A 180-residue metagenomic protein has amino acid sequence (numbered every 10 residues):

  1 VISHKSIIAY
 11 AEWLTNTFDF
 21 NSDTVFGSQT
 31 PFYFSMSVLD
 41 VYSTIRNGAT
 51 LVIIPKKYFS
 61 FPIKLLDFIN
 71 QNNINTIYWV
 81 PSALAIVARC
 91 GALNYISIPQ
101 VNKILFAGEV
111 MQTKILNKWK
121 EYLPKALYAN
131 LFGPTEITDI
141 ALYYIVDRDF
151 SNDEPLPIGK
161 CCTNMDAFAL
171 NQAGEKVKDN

Functional and structural regions predicted by a protein language model:
V1-E12, R46, I53-I54, P99-N180: Adenylate-forming AMP-binding core of the ANL superfamily, especially NRPS adenylation
I2-G27, S35-N75, R148: Conserved AMP-binding/adenylation subdomain of ANL enzymes
A9-T17, D67, I86-C90, K118 (+1 more regions): Residue-level signal for well-ordered alpha-helical scaffold segments within enzymatic catalytic domains
N21, N75, N94, K125-L127 (+1 more regions): Secondary-structure boundary/capping positions in well-ordered alpha/beta enzyme cores
T30-Y33, K57-Y58, I74-N94, V101-N117 (+1 more regions): Adenylate-forming
F34-S35, D40, E136, N171: Acidic active-site catalytic centers that drive phospho-/nucleotidyl reactions and related ester hydrolyses
V41-Y42, L66-I69, L84, Y95-I98 (+1 more regions): Short amphipathic alpha-helical segments and helix-helix/interface helices
